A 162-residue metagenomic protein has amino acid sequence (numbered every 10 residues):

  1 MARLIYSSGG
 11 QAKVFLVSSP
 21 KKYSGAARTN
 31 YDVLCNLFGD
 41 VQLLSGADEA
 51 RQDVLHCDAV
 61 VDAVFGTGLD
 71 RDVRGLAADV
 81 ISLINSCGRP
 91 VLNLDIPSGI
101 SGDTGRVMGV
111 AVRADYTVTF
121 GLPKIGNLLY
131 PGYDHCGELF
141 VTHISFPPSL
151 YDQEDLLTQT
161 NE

Functional and structural regions predicted by a protein language model:
M1-S7, A12, L16, P90-G102: N-terminal phosphate-binding or glycine-rich loops at protein starts, especially the Walker A/P-loop of NTPases
R3-A59, F65, D70-G75: A cross-family phosphate/adenosyl-ligand binding-site feature
C57-E162: YjeF_N-associated NAD(P)HX repair module
